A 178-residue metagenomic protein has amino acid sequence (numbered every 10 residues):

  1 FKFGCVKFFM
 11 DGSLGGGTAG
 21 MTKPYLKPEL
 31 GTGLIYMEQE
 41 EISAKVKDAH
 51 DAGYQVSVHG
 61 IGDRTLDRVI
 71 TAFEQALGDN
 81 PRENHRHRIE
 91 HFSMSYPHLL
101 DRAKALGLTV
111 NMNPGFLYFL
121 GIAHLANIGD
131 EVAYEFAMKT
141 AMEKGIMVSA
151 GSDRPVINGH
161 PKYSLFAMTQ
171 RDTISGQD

Functional and structural regions predicted by a protein language model:
F1-R64, R102-T109, P114-G115, L165-A167: Metal-coordinating catalytic core of metallo-dependent amide/deamination hydrolases
K47-S57, R64-H87, H91-F92, P97-D101 (+1 more regions): His/Asp/Glu-enriched, well-ordered alpha-helical/loop segment that forms or immediately abuts the divalent-metal
